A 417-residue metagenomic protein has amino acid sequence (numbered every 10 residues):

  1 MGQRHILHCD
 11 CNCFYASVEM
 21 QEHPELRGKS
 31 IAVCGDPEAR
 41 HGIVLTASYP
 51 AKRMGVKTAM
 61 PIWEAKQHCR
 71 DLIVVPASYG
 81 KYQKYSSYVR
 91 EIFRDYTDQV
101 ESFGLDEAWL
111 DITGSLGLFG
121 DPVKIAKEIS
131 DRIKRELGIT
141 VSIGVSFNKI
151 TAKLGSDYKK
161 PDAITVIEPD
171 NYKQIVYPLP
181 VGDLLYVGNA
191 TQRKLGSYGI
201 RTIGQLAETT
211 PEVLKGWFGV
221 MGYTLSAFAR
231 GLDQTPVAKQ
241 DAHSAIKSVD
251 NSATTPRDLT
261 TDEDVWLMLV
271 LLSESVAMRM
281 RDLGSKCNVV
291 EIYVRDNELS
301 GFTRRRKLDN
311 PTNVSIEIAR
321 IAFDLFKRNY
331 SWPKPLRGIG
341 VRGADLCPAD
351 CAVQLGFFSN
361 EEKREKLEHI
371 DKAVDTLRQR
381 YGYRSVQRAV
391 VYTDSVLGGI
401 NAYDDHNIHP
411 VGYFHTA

Functional and structural regions predicted by a protein language model:
M1-A227, V237-Q240, M278, E361-A417: Gly/Gly-Pro- and Ser/Thr-rich, intrinsically disordered tail segments characteristic of DNA damage-repair and tolerance
H8, D183, T191-L336: DNA-contacting surface of Y-family translesion DNA polymerases
F14, P37-R40, N297-S300, L346-A349: Short, charged/polar surface micro-motifs in flexible loops or helix N-caps
K29, V141, D162, N288-V290 (+2 more regions): Change "...and in nucleic-acid phosphodiester-cleaving endonucleases..." to "...and in nucleic-acid processing enzymes
I73-V74, S300-R304, C351-A352: Short small-residue beta-strand/loop micro-motif enriched in glycine and branched aliphatics
F103-E107, S146-K149, S285-V289, K334-G338: Short Gly/Ser/Thr- and Asp/Glu-enriched loop/turn motifs at secondary-structure junctions
A108-G114, T303-R306, V353-S359: Short, hydrophobic beta-strand segments
F323-R380: C-terminal hydrophobic structural anchor segments that stabilize assembly/packing rather than catalytic chemistry
